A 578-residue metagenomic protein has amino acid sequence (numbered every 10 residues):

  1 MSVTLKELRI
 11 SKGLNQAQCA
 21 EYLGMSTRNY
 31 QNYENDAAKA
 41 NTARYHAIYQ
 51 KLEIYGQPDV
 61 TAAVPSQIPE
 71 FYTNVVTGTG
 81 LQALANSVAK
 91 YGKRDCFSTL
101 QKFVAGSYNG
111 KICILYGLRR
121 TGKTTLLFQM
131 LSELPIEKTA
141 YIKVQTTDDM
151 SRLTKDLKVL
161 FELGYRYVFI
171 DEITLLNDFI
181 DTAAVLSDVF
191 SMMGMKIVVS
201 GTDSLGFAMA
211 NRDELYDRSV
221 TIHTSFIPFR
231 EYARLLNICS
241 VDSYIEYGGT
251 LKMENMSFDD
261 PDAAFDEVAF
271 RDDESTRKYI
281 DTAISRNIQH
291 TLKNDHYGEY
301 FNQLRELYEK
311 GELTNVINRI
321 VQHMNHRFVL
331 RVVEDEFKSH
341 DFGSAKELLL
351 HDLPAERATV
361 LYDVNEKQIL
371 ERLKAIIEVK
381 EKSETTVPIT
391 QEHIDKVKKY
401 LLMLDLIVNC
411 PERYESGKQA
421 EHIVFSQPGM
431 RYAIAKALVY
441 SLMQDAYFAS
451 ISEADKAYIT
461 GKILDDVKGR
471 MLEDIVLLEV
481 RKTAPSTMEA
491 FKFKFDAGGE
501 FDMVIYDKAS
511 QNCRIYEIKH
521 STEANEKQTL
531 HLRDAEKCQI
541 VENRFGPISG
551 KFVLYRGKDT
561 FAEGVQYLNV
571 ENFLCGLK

Functional and structural regions predicted by a protein language model:
V3-Y22: Short basic helix-loop element that most often maps to the first helix and adjoining turn of HTH DNA-binding modules
N41-D59: DNA major-groove recognition helix of helix-turn-helix/homeodomain DNA-binding modules
V60-V104: N-terminal pre-Walker A segment at the start of P-loop NTPase domains
K123-T124: Conserved lysine of the Walker
L205-V220: Short regulatory helix/loop adjacent to the ATP-binding pocket of P-loop NTPases
I284-F501, D507: Accessory nucleic acid-recognition modules appended to NTPase machines
V480, F501-N525, L532, K551: Conserved catalytic cores of phosphodiester-cleaving nucleases, focusing on short active-site segments
F552-K578: Domain-level recognition of nuclease-like catalytic cores that cleave nucleotide substrates
